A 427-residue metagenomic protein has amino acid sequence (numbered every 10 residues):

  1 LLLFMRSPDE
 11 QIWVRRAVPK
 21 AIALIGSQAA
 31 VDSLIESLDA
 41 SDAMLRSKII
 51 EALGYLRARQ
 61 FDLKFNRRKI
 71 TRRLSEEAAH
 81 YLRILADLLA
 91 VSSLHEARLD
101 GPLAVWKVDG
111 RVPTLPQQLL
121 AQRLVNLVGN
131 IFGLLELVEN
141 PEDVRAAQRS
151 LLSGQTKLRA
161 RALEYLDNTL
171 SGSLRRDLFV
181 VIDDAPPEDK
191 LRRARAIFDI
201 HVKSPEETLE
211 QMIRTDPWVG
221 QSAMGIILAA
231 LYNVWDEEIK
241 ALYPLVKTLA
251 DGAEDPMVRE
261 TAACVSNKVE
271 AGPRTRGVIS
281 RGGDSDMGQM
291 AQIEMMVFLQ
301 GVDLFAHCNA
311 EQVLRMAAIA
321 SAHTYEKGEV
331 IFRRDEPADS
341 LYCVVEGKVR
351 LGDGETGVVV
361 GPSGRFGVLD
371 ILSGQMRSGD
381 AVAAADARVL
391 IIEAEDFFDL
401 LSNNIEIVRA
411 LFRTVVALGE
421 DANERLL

Functional and structural regions predicted by a protein language model:
L1-P8, S27-D39, R59-L88, P113 (+5 more regions): Amphipathic alpha-helical scaffolding segments comprising HEAT/armadillo-like alpha-solenoid repeats
L3-R6, I12-S27, E36, S47-R59 (+7 more regions): Structural detector for internal amphipathic alpha-helices that build alpha-solenoid repeat scaffolds
I12-W13, A29, M44, N126 (+6 more regions): Structural detector for tandem alpha-solenoid helical repeats, activating at a conserved register within the helical
Y243, K247-M290: Eukaryotic acidic, Ser/Thr-rich intrinsically disordered low-complexity regions
I279-E326, I371, L427: Cyclic nucleotide-binding regulatory module and flanking cytosolic helices
G288, E294-M295, Q312-R315, M376-S378 (+1 more regions): A small-molecule sensor/coupling module
L304, K327-D386, A394-L401, F412: Cyclic nucleotide-binding regulatory domains
